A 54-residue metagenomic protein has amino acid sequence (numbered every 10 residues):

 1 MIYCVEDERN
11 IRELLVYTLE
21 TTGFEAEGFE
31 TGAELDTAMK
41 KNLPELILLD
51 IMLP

Functional and structural regions predicted by a protein language model:
M1-Y3, A33: Non-catalytic signal-transmission and effector/linker regions of two-component phosphorelay proteins
E8-E30, T37: Two-component/phosphorelay signaling modules centered on CheY-like receiver
N42-L46: Short acidic/histidine-rich motifs immediately flanking catalytic phosphotransfer sites in two-component signaling
D50: Active-site residues of response regulator receiver
P54: The feature encodes the CheY-like receiver
